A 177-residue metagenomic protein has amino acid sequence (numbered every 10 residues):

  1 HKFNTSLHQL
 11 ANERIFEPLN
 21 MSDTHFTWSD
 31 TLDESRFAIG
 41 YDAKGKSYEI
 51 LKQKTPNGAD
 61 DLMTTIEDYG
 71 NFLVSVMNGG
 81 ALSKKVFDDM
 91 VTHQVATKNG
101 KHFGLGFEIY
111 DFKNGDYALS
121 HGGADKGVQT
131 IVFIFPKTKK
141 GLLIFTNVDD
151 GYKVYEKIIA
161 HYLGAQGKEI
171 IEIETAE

Functional and structural regions predicted by a protein language model:
H1-G40, K44, A81: Active-site helix/loop module of the DD-peptidase/beta-lactamase fold, centered on the serine-lysine SxxK catalytic
N12-E13, E17, S35, K44-E177: Catalytic loop of the DD-peptidase/beta-lactamase superfamily, centered on the K-T-G motif and neighboring
